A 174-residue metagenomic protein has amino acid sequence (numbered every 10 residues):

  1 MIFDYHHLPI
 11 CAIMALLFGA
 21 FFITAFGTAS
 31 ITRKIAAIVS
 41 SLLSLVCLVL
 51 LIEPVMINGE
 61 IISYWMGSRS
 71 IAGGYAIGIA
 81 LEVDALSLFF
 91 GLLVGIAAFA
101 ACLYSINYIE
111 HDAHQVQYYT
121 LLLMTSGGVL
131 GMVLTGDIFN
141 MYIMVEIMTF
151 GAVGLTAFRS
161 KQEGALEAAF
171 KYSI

Functional and structural regions predicted by a protein language model:
M1-I10, F22-T120: Transmembrane helix-loop-helix hairpins at membrane boundaries of multipass inner-membrane proteins
M1-I23, T135-A152: Alpha-helical transmembrane segments and their immediate interhelical/interface regions in integral membrane proteins
I13, L81-D84, G95, T125 (+2 more regions): Short conserved micro-motifs on helix faces and helix-strand junctions that flank and scaffold key functional residues
A15, S40-L43, A97, T125 (+1 more regions): Transmembrane alpha-helical core residues of multi-pass small-molecule transporters, especially secondary transporters
A20-I31, A80, S105-Y108, V129-D137 (+1 more regions): Membrane-water interface regions at transmembrane-helix termini and the short interhelical loops of multi-pass membrane
Q117-M124, G128-I174: Alpha-helical multi-pass transmembrane bundles of energy-transducing inner-membrane proteins
